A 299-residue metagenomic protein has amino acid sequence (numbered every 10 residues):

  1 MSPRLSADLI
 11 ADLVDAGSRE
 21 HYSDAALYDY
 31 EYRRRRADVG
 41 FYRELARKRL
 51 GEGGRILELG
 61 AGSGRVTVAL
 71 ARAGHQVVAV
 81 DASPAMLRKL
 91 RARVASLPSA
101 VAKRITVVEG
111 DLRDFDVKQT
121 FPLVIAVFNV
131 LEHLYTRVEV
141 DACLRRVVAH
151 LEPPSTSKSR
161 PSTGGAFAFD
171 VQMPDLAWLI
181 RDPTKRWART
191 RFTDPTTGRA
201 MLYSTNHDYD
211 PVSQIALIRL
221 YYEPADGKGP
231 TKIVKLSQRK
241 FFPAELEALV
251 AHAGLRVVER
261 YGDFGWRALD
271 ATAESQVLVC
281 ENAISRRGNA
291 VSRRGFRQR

Functional and structural regions predicted by a protein language model:
S2-G54: Conserved class I S-adenosyl-L-methionine
G60-G62: Class I SAM-dependent methyltransferase "Motif I" SAM/SAH-binding loop
R65: Conserved SAM/SAH-binding loop-helix junction of Class I S-adenosyl-L-methionine-dependent methyltransferases
V68-D114: Class I SAM-dependent methyltransferase SAM/SAH-binding core
D116-L123: A short acidic, Gly/Pro-enriched loop at the edge of an enzyme's catalytic core that lines a small-molecule cofactor
D141-P154, R160-T163: A short glycine-rich, Lys/Arg-flanked "PGG" loop and its adjoining helix->strand segment in the class I
A168-L249: SAM-dependent methyltransferase
S237-S285, R294-R299: C-terminal lobe and adjacent flexible extensions of AdoMet/dcAdoMet transferase-like proteins
